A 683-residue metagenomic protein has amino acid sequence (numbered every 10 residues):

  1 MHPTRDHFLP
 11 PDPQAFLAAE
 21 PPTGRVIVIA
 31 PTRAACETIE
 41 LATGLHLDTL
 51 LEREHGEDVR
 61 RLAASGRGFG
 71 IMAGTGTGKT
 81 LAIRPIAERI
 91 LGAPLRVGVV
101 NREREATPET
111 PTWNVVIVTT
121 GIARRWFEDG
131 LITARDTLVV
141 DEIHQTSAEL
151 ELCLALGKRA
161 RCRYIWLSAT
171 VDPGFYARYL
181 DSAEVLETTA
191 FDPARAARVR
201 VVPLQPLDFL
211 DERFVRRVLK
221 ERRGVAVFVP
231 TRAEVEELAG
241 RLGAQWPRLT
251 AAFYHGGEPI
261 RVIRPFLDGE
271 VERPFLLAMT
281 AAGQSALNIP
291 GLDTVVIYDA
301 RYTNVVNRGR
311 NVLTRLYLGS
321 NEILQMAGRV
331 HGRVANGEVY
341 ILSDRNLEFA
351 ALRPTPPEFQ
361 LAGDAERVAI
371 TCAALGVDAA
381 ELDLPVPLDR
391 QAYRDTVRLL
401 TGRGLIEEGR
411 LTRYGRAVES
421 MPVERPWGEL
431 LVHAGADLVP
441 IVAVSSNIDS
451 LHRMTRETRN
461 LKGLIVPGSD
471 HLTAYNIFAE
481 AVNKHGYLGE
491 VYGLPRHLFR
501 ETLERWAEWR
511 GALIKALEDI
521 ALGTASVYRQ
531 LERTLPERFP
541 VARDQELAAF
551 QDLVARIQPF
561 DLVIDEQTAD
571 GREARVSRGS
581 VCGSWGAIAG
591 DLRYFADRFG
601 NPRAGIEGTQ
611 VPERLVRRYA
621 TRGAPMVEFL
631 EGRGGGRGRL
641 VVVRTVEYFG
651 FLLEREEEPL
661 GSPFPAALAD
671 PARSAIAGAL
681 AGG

Functional and structural regions predicted by a protein language model:
M1-L430: P-loop NTPase motor module signature
A73, E128, P247, P426-G683: C-terminal accessory subdomains of helicases
